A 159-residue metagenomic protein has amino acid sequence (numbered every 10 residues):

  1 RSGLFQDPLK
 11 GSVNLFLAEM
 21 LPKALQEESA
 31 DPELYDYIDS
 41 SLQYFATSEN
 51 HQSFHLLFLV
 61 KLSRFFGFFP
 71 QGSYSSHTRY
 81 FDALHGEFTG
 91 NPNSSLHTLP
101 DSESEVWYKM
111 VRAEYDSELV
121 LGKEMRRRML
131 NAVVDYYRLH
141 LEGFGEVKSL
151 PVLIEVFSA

Functional and structural regions predicted by a protein language model:
R1-A159: Non-catalytic alpha-helical scaffolds and adjoining flexible linkers that form interface surfaces for assembly
